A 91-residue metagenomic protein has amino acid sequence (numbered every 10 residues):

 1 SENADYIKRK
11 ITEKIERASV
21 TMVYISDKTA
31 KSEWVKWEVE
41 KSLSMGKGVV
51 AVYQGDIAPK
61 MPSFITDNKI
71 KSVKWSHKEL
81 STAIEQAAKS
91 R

Functional and structural regions predicted by a protein language model:
S1-I11: Conserved BB-loop
A4, M22, K31, P62 (+1 more regions): Generic secondary-structure boundary/loop-capping signal
R9, D56-R91: C-terminal interaction surface of TIR/SEFIR-family domains
R9-K10, R17, K47, R91: Arginine residue identity/basic-tract feature
K14-L43, V50-I57: Conserved beta-strand-loop-alpha-helix hinge of the TIR/SEFIR fold
L43-K47, S72-V73: Short, surface-exposed linear patches
